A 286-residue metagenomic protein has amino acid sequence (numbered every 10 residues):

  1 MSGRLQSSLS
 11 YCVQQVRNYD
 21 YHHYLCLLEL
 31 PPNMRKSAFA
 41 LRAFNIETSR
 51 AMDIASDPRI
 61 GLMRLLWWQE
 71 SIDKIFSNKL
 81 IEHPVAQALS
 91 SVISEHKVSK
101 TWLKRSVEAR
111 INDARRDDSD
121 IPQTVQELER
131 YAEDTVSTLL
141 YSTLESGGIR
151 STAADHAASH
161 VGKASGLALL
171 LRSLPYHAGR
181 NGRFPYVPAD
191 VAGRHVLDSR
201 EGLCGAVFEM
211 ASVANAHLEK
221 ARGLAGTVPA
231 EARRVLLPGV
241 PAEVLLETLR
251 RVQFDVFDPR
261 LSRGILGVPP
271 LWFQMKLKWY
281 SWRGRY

Functional and structural regions predicted by a protein language model:
M1-S91, L103-R110, A132-Y141, A154-L167 (+2 more regions): Catalytic cores of Mg2+-dependent Asp-rich isoprenoid enzymes
E95-S142, S146: Hydrophobic alpha-helical segments and helix pairs
P122, E145-G148, H195-R200: Short, flexible active-site loops
G147-R150, V161: A contiguous catalytic/ligand-binding core that recognizes phosphate-bearing ligands
